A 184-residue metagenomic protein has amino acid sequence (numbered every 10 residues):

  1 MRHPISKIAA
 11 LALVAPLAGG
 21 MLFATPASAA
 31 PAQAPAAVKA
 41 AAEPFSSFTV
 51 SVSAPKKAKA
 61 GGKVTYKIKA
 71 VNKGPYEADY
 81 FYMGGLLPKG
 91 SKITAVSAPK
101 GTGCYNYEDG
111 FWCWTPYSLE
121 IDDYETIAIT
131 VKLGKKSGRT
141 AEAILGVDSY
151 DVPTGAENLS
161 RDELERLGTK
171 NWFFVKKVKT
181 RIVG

Functional and structural regions predicted by a protein language model:
M1-P31: Secretory targeting and sorting signals
A30-A60: Low-complexity, acidic Ser/Thr/Pro/Gly-rich terminal tails and inter-domain linkers that flank the onset of structured
A54-D79: Short beta-strand elements of extracellular/lumenal beta-sandwich folds
I68, G134-L167: Serine/threonine-enriched low-complexity regions used as flexible
V71-E77, P88-G90, G134-K136: Short solvent-exposed strand-capping/beta-turn motif centered on an Asx-Ser/Thr pair
Y80-W112, Y117-E120, T180, G184: A surface/secretory-pathway sequence property marking extracellular, secreted, or lumenal proteins enriched
Y117-I144: Low-complexity, intrinsically disordered segments enriched in Ser/Thr together with acidic residues
E157-G184: Short beta-strand elements
